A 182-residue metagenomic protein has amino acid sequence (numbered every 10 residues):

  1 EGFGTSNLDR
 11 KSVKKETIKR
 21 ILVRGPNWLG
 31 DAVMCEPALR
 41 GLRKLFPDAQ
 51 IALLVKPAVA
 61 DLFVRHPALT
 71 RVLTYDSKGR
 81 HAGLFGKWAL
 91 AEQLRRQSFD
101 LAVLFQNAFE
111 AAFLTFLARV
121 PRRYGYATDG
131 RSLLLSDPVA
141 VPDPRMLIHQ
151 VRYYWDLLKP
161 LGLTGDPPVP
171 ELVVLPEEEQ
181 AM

Functional and structural regions predicted by a protein language model:
E1-M182: Catalytic machinery of carbohydrate-active enzymes, primarily nucleotide-sugar-dependent glycosyltransferases
